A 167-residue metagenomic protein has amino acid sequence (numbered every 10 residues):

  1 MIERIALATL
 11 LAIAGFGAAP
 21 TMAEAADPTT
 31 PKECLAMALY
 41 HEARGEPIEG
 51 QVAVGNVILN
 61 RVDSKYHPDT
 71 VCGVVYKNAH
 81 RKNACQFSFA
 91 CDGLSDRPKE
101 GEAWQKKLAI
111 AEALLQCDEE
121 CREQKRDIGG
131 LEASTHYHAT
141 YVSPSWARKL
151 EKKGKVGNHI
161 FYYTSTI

Functional and structural regions predicted by a protein language model:
M1-T9: Bacterial N-terminal signal peptides that target proteins for export
R4, P20-A25: Cysteine-nucleophile amide-bond enzymes
A8-G17: Bacterial N-terminal signal peptides
A23-I167: Bacterial extracytoplasmic/cell-wall-associated proteins, especially those involved in peptidoglycan
